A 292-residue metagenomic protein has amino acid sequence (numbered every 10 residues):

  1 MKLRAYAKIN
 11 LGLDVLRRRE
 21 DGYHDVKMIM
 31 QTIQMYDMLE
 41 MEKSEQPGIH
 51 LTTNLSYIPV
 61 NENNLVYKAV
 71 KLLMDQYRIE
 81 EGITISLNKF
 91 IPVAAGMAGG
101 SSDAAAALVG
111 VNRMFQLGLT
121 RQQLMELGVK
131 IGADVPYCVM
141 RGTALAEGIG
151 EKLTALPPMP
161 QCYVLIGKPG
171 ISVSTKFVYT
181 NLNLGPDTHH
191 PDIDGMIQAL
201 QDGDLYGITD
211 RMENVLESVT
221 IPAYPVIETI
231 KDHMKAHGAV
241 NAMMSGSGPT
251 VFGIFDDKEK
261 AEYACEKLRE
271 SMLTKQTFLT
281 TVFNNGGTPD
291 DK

Functional and structural regions predicted by a protein language model:
M1-A95, R113, L117-Q122, I131 (+3 more regions): ATP-binding N-lobe of GHMP and related small-molecule kinases
K2-R4, G12-D14, R18-D25, G118-N241 (+1 more regions): ATP-dependent small-molecule kinase catalytic core of the GHMP/sugar-kinase superfamily and closely related
E40, T84-S86, M243, F278-T281: Residues embedded in well-ordered beta-strands within globular domains across many folds
E45-P59, A107, D202-M212: Short, basic/glycine-rich phosphate-binding loops at helix/coil junctions that contact nucleotide phosphates
N54-L55, N214-E217, T250: A short, structure-level motif marking secondary-structure boundaries and short turns
Y67-G82, V109, R211-T229: A short, flexible low-complexity segment enriched in Lys/Arg and Gly/Pro that occurs in N-terminal basic tails
S86-F115, A133, V240-F255: Glycine/serine-rich anion-binding loops at beta->alpha junctions that coordinate negatively charged ligand groups
